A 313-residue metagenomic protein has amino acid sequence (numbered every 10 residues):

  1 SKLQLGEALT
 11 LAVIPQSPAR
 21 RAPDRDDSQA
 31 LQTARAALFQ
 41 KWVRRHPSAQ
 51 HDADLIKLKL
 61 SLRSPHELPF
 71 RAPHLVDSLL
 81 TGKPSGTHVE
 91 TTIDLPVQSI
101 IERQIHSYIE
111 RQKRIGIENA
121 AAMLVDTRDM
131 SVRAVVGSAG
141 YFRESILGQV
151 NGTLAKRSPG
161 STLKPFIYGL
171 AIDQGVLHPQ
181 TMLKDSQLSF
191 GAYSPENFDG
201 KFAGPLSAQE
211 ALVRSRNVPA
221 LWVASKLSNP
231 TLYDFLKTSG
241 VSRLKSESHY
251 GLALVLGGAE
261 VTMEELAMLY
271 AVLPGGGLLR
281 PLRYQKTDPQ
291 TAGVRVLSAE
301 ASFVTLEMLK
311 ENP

Functional and structural regions predicted by a protein language model:
S1-S99, E196, K237, V241-E247 (+3 more regions): Non-catalytic, structured segments within soluble enzyme domains
Q4, W42, I101, M130 (+5 more regions): Residue-level preference for non-acidic, small/hydrophobic
S17-D24, G82-G86, L147-T153, A203-P205 (+3 more regions): Flexible glycine/proline-enriched surface loops and loop-helix/loop-strand junctions
H66-T81, L177-L232, L279, D288-E311: Conserved catalytic neighborhood of penicillin-recognizing serine enzymes
L79, I115-S145, D234, S239: A short, well-structured edge-of-sheet supersecondary motif
T91-Q112, L124-D126, V135-S138, R143-G152 (+4 more regions): A penicillin-recognizing enzyme superfamily signal
I93, A120-A121, K184-L188, D199-R243 (+1 more regions): Active-site-adjacent helix/loop patches that line small-molecule binding or acyl-intermediate pockets
G116-A120, E144-F166, Q174, H178-M182 (+1 more regions): Short active-site loop at a secondary-structure junction that contains or immediately precedes the catalytic residue(s)
